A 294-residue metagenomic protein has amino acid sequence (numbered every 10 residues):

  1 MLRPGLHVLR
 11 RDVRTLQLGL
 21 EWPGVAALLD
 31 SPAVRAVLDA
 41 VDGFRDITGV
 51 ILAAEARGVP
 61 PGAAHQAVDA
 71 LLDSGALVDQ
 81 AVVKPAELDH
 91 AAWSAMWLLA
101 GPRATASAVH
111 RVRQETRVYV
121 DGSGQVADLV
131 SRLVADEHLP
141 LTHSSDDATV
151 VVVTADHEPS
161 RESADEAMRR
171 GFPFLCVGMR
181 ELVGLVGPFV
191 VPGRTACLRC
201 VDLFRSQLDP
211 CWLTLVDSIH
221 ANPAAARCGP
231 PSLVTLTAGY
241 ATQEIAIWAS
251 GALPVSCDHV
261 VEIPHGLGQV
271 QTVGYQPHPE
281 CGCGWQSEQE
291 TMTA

Functional and structural regions predicted by a protein language model:
M1-P23: Long, low-complexity, charged/polar intrinsically disordered regions in eukaryotic proteins
W22-P140, A164-D165, C176, L182-P192 (+4 more regions): Long, charge-rich, low-complexity alpha-helical segments
R111-R113, S145, V273: Solvent-exposed alpha-helices and their adjacent loops that cap or buttress functional pockets in soluble metabolic
P140-A148: Short acidic low-complexity segments
D147-T237, S250, P264-A294: E1/E1-like adenylate-forming module used to activate ubiquitin-like modifiers and sulfur-carrier proteins
G239-L253: Oxidoreductase and adenylate-handling cofactor-binding alpha/beta cores
C257-D258: Glycine-centered loop/turn motifs
